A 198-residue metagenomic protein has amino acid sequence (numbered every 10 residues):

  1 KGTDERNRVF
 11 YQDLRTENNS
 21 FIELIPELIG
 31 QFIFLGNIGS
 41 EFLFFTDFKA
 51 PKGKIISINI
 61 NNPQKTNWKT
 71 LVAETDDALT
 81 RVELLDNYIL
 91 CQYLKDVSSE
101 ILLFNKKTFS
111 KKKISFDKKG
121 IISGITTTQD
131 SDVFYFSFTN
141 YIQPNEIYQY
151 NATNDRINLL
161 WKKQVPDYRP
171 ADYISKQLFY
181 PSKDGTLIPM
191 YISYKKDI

Functional and structural regions predicted by a protein language model:
K1-N37, T70, R81, F104 (+1 more regions): Non-catalytic accessory segments flanking enzyme active sites
G2-R6, D47-G53, L94-S99, N140-Q143: Short, solvent-exposed loop/turn segments at conserved positions within beta-propeller repeat blades
N18-E74: Extended hydrophobic/aromatic segments used for targeting, binding, or gating
G39, D86-Y88, S131: Conserved loop/turn motif of beta-propeller repeat scaffolds
F42-F44, I89-C91, F134: Hydrophobic beta-strand positions that form the internal "hydrophobic ladder" of WD40/Gbeta-like beta-propeller blades
G53, T66, N87, S99 (+2 more regions): Feature representing long, continuous alpha-helical segments
T66-C91: Generic long, charged, amphipathic alpha-helical segments
Y88-Y93, E100-L102: A cross-family structural signal marking well-folded subdomains
